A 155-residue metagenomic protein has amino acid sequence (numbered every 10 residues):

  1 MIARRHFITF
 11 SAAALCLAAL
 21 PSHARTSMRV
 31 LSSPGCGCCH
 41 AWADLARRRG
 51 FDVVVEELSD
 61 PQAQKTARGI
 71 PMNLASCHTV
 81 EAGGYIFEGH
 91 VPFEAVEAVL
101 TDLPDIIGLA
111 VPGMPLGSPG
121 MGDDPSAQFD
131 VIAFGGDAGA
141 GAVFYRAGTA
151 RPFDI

Functional and structural regions predicted by a protein language model:
H6-A24: N-terminal export signals
T26-A41: Local sequence-structure signature of Cys/Sec-based thiol-disulfide redox active-site neighborhoods
S27-M28, D52, G84-I86: Short active-site oxyanion
W42, E57-D60, P92-V96: Stable alpha-helical elements in mature extracytoplasmic
L45-G50: Iron-sulfur (Fe-S) cluster-binding segments and ferredoxin-like electron-carrier domains, especially [2Fe-2S]
V53-Q64, L74, A82: Thiol-based oxidoreductase modules, predominantly thioredoxin-like and allied folds used for disulfide exchange
D60-I70, P115-G120: Thioredoxin-like thiol-disulfide oxidoreductase module
N73-I155: Thiol/selenol-based redox catalytic cores and closely related redox-interacting motifs
